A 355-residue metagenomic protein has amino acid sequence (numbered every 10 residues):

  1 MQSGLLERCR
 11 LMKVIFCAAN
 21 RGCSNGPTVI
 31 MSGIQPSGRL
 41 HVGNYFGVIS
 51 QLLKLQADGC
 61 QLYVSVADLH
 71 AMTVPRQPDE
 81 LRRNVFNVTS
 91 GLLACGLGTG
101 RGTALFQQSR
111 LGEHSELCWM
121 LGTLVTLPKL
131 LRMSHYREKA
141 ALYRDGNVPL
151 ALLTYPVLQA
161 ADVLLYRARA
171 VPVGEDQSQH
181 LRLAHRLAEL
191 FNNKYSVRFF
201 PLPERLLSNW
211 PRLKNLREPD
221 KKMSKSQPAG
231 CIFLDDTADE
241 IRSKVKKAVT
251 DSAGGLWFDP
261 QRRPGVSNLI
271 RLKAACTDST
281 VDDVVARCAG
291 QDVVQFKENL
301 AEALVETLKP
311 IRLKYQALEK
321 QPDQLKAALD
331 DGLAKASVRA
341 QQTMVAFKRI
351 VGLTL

Functional and structural regions predicted by a protein language model:
M1-P27: N-terminal mitochondrial targeting presequence
C23-A161, Q316: N-terminal Rossmann-like or analogous alpha/beta NTP/dinucleotide-binding catalytic cores that position adenine
I34-P36, D68-H70, A168-A170, Q227 (+1 more regions): Short, histidine-centered active-site or binding-site loop motifs used for metal coordination, general acid-base
V42, Q179, H185-L355: Conserved nucleotide- and phosphate/pyrophosphate-binding catalytic cores in adenylate/nucleotidyl-handling enzymes
C60, L127-L131, L165-P172, A274-V284 (+1 more regions): Short helix-capping/linker segments at secondary-structure and domain boundaries
Q77-P78, V171-G174, W257: Short, polar/flexible loop-turn hinges at active-site or ligand-entry regions and domain interfaces
T89, G96, V125-K129, A168 (+2 more regions): A generic secondary-structure signal for well-formed alpha-helical elements
H135-E138, L142-F191, Y195: Internal, conserved structured core segments that host functional sites
